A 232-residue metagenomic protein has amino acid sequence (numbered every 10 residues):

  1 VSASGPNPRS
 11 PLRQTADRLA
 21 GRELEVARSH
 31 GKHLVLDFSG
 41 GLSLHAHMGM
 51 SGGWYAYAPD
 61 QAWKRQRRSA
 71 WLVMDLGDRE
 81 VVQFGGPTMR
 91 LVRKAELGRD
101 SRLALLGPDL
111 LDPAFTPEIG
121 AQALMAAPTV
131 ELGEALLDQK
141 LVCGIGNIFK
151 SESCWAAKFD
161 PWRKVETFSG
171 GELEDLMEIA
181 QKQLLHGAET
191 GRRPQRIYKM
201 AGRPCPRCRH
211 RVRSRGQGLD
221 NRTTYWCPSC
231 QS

Functional and structural regions predicted by a protein language model:
V1-S232: Structured catalytic/nucleic-acid-binding cores of DNA maintenance enzymes
